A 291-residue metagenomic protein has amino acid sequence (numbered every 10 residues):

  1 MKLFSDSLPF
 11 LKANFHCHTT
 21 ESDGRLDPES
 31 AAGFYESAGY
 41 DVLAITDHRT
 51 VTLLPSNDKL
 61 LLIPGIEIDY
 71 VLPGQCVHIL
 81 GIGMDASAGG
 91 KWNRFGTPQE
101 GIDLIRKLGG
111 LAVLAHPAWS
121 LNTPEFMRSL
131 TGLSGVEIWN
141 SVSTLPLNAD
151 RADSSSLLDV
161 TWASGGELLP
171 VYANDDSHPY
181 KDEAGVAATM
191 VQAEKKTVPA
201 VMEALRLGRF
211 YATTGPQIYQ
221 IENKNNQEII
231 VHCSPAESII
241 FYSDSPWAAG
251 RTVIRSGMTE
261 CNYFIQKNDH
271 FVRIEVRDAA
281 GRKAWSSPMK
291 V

Functional and structural regions predicted by a protein language model:
M1-D6, F10, S30, G165-P170 (+1 more regions): C-terminal functional module detector
K2-A115, W119-G132, E137-L157, Y172-N174 (+4 more regions): A metal-dependent hydrolase metal-coordination microenvironment
E36, R106, W162-A163, R206: Alpha-helix boundary recognition
D153, V160-G166: N-terminal acidic, glycine/proline-rich low-complexity segments
